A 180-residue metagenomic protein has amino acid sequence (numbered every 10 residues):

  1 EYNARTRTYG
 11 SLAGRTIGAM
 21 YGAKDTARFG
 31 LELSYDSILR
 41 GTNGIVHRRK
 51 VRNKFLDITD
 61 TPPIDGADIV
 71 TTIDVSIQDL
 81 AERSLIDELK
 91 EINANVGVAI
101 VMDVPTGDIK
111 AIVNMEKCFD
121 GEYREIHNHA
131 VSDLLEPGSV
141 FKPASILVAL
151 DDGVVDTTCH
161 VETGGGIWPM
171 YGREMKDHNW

Functional and structural regions predicted by a protein language model:
E1-G66: Small/polar-residue-rich segments within soluble enzyme cores
Y2, M20-G22, I64-I73, N128-L135 (+1 more regions): Second-shell loop/turn segments in exported
A13, I17, R28, E32-D36 (+5 more regions): Extracytoplasmic/secreted envelope proteins and their assembly/folding machinery, especially bacterial periplasmic
T16, A81-S84, T106-G107, V131-V161: Active-site SXXK
M20, I112-V113, V161: Short hydrophobic alpha-helix segments
K54-G97: Conserved, well-ordered alpha-helix/loop/beta-strand core segments that scaffold catalytic motifs
D68, P105, A130, V155-W180: Conserved catalytic neighborhood of penicillin-recognizing serine enzymes
N93-R124: A short, well-structured edge-of-sheet supersecondary motif
